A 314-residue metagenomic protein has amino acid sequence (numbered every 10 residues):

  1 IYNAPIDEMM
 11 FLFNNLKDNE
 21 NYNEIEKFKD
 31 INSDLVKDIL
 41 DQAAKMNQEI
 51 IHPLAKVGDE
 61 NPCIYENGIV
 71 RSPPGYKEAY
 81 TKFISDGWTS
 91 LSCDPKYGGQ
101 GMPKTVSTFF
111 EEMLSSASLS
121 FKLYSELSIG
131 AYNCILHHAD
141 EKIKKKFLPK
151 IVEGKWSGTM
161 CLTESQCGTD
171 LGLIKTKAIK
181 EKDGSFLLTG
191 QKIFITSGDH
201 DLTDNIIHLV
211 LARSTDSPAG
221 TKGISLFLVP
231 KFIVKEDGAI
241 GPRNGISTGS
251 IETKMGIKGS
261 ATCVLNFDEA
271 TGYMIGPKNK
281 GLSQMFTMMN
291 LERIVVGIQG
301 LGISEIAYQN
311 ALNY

Functional and structural regions predicted by a protein language model:
I1-L123, K146: Amphipathic, small/basic residue-rich leader segments at the start of a protein or domain
M9-N21, M46-L54, A139-K142, L188-T189 (+4 more regions): Long, well-ordered alpha-helical segments
E24-V36, E60-Y65, W88-K96, E111-A117 (+6 more regions): Glycine- and acidic
C63, L127-S128, A139-K180: Internal maturation/activation junctions in enzymes
E66-T81, S85-C93, T159-D183, L187 (+1 more regions): Flexible, glycine/threonine-enriched loop-and-boundary segments that flank and lead into catalytic domains of large
Q166-T169, D199-D201, P218, K254-S260: Short Gly/Pro-enriched turn/cap motifs at secondary-structure boundaries
S185, T189-R243: A short core secondary-structure module
F194-T196, I233-G249, K254, A261-E292 (+1 more regions): A glycine-rich, basic-preceded beta-loop-alpha segment at the flavin cofactor/substrate interface of flavin-utilizing
